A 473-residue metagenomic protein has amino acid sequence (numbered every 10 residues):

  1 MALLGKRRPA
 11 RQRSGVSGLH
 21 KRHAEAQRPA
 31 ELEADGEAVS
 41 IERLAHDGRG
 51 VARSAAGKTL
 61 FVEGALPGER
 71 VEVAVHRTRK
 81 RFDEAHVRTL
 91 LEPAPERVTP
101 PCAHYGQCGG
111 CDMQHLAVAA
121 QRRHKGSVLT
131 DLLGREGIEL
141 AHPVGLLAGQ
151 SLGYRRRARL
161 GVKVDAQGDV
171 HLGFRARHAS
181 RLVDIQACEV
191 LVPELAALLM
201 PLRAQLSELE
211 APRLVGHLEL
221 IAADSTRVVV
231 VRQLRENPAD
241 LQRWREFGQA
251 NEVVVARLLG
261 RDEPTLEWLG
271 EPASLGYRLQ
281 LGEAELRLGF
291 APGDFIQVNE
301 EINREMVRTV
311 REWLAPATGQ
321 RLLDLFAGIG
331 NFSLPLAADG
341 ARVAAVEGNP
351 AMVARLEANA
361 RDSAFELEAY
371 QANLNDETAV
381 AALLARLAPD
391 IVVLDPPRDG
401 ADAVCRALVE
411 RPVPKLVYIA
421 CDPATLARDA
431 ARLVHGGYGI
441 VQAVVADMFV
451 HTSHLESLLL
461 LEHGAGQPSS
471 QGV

Functional and structural regions predicted by a protein language model:
A2-P100, H104, A179, S363 (+2 more regions): Terminal RNA-binding accessory module
L3-S40, R235-V473: Rossmann-like S-adenosyl-L-methionine
E72-A74, R159, L323: Hydrophobic beta-strand signal
R88-P100, G106-V215: Extended interfacial segments that mediate partner engagement and assembly in macromolecular machines
V144-S151, H217-L220, R261-L266, V445-M448: Short, solvent-exposed loop/turn elements at beta->coil junctions and helix N-caps that rim active or binding pockets
R156, R227, G319-Q320: Nucleotide donor/acceptor-binding cores
P212, I221-A222: Structural signature of eukaryotic scaffold interfaces centered on beta-propeller domains
